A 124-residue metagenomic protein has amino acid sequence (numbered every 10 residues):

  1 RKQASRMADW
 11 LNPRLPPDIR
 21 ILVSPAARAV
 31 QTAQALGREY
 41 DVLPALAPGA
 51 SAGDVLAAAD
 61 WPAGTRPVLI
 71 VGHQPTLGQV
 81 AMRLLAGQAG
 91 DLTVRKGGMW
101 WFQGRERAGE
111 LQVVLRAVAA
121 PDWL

Functional and structural regions predicted by a protein language model:
R1-G53, G90-G97: Active-site-proximal alpha-helix that buttresses catalytic centers in soluble enzyme cores
W10, T32-E39, A58, V80-R83 (+2 more regions): Alpha-helical structural signal in soluble globular domains
I19, G64-G72: Generic beta-sheet signal
A27-R28, H73-T76: Short glycine-rich anion-binding loops that position phosphate/pyrophosphate groups of nucleotides and phosphorylated
S51-A52, T65, G78: Helix-loop-strand module that forms the ligand-binding subsite of alpha/beta enzymes
L56-A63, G109: Short, surface-exposed amphipathic charged segments that create phosphate/polyanion-binding patches used for binding
Q88-R116, A120-W123: Domain-level recognition of soluble alpha/beta enzyme cores, biased toward histidine phosphatases/phosphomutases
